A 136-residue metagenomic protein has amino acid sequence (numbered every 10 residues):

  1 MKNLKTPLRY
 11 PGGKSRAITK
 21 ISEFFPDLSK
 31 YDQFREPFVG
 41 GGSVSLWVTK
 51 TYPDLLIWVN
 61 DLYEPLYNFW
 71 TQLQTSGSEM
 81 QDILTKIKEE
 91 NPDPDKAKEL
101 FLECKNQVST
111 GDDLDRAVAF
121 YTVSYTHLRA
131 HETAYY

Functional and structural regions predicted by a protein language model:
M1-L28, Q33: S-adenosyl-L-methionine
F38-V39: Class I SAM-dependent methyltransferase "Motif I" SAM/SAH-binding loop
G42, L46: Glycine-rich SAM-binding Motif I of class I
T51-L56: Conserved S-adenosyl-L-methionine
V59-N60: Conserved SAM-binding motif I beta-strand of class I
E64-R116: Conserved phosphoryl-transfer catalytic core
T122-V123: Internal, well-ordered alpha/beta segment that forms a basic, Gly-enriched binding/recognition surface
T126-T133: Conserved small/polar residues in nucleotide/adenosyl-binding loops
